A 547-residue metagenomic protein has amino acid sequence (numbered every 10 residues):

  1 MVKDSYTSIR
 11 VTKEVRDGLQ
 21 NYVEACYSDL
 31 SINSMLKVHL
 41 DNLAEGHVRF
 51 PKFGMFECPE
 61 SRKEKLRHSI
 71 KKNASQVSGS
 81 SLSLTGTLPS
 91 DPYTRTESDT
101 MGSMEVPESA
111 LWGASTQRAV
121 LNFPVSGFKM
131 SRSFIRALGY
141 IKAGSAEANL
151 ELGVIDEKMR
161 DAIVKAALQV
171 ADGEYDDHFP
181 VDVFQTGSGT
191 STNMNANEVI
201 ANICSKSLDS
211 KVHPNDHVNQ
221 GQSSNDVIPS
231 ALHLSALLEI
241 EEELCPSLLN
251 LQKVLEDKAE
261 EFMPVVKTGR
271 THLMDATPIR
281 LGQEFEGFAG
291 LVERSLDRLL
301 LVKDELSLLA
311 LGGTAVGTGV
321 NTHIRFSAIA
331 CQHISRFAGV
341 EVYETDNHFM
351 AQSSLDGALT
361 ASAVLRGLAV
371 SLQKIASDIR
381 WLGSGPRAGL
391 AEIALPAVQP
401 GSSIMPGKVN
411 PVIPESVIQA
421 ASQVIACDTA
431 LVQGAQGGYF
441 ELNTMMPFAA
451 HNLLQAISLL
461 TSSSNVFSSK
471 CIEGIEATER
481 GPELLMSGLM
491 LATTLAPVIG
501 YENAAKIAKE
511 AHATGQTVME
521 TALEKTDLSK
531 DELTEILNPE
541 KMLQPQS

Functional and structural regions predicted by a protein language model:
V2-Y22, E57, S61-R62: Short amphipathic alpha-helix starts
K3-V11, D29-L36, L43, K506 (+1 more regions): A general secondary-structure boundary signal
Y22-A25, N42-G46, E151, I203 (+1 more regions): Active-site catalytic microenvironments for nucleophilic, acid-base chemistry
A25-R67, K71-N73, D226: Short, basic amphipathic alpha-helical segments that act as recognition/interaction helices in nucleic-acid-binding
Q76-S547: Conserved, well-structured ligand/cofactor-binding cores
